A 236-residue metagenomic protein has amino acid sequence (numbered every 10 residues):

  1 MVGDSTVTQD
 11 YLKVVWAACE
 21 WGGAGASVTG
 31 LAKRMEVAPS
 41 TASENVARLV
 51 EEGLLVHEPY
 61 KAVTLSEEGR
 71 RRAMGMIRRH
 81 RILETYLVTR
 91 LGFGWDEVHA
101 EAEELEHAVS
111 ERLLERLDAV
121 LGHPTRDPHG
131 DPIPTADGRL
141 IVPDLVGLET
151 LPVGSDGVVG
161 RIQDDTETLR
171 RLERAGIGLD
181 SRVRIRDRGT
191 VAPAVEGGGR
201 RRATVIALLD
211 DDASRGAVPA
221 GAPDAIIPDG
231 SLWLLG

Functional and structural regions predicted by a protein language model:
V2-V37: N-terminal helix-turn-helix DNA-binding core of bacterial DNA-binding proteins
G22-A24, R79, R90: Helix-turn-helix/winged-helix DNA-binding modules
V46-A47: Short, hydrophobic-biased segments on the C-terminal half of alpha helices that form "recognition helices"
V50-E58: A short, conserved structural fragment
K61-H80: Basic, amphipathic "hinge/linker" alpha-helix immediately C-terminal to the N-terminal HTH DNA-binding motif
M76-I77, T85, T89-L91, H99-H107: Short amphipathic recognition helices of helix-turn-helix/homeodomain-type DNA-binding modules
E106-G230: Mid-protein regulatory/catalytic core that forms ligand/cofactor-binding pockets and protein-protein interaction
